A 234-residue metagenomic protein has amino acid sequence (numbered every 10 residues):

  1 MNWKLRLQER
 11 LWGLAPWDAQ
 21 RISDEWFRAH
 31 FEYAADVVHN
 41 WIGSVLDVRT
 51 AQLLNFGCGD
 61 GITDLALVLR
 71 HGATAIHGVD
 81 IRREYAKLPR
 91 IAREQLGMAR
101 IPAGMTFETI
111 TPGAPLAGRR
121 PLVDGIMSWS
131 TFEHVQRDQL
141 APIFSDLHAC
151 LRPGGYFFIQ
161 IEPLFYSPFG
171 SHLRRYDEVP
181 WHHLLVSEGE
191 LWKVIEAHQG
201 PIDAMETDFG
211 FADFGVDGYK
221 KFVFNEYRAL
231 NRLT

Functional and structural regions predicted by a protein language model:
R6-V45: Class I SAM-dependent methyltransferase Rossmann-like catalytic core, especially the SAM/SAH-binding loop
T50-G59: Conserved class I S-adenosyl-L-methionine
G61-P115: Class I SAM-dependent methyltransferase SAM/SAH-binding core
P115-I126: A short acidic, Gly/Pro-enriched loop at the edge of an enzyme's catalytic core that lines a small-molecule cofactor
D124-D138: A short SAM/SAH-binding and catalytic strip from SAM-dependent methyltransferases
A141-P153: A short glycine-rich, Lys/Arg-flanked "PGG" loop and its adjoining helix->strand segment in the class I
F158-P201: Conserved class I S-adenosyl-L-methionine
N225-T234: Short alpha-helix
